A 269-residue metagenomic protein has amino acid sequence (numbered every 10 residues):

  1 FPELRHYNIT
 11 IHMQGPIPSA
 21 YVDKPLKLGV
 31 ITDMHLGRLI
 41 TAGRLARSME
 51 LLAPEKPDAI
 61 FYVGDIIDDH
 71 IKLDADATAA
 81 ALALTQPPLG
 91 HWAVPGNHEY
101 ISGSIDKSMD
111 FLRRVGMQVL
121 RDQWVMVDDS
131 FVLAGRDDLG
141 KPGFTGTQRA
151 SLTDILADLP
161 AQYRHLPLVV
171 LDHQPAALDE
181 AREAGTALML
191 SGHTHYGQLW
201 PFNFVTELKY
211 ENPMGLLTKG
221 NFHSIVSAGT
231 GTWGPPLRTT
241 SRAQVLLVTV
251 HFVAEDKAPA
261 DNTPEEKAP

Functional and structural regions predicted by a protein language model:
R5-P259, P269: Soluble catalytic domains of enzymes that build or remodel membrane lipids, polysaccharides, and related
